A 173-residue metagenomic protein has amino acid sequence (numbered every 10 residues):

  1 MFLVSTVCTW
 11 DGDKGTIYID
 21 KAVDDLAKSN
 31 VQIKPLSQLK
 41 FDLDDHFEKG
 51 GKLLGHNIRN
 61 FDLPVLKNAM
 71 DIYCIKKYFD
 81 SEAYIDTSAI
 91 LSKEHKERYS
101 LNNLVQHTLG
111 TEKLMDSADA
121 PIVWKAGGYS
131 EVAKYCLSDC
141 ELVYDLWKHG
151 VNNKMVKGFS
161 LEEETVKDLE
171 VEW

Functional and structural regions predicted by a protein language model:
M1-L3, V7-C8, S81: Entry/capping segment at the start of metal-dependent catalytic domains with acidic active-site entry clusters
T6-I17: Short, contiguous, well-structured surface segments enriched in hydrophobic/aromatic residues
T9-W10, Q38-D42, P64-N68, N103-H107 (+2 more regions): Residue-level signal for well-ordered alpha-helical scaffold segments within enzymatic catalytic domains
T16-R98: Conserved DEDDh/DEDDy metal-dependent 3′-5′ exonuclease domain
D62, L101, D139: Hydrophobic (often cysteine-bearing) scaffold residues that line and stabilize catalytic clefts of nucleotide/cofactor
S92-G110: Catalytic cores of processing enzymes, dominated by hydrolases/peptidases, characterized by acidic/His-rich
L104, T108-K167: Acidic, Mg2+-coordinating catalytic module of metal-dependent nucleases/exonucleases that use a two-metal-ion mechanism
E172-W173: Metal- and O2-centered redox machinery and metal/ROS homeostasis
